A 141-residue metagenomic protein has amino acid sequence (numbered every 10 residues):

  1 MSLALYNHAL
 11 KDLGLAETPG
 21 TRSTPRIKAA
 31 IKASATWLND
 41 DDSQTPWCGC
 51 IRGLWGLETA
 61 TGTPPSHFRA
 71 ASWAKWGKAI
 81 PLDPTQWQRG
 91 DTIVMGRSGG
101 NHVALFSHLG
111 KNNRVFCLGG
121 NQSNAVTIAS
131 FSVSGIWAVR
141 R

Functional and structural regions predicted by a protein language model:
M1-T61: N-terminal capping segments
L3, T61-T127: ...with weaker cross-activation on analogous glycine-rich loops/strands in unrelated enzymes
Y6, V115, I136-W137: A broad, low-specificity signal marking well-ordered, structured residues that form hydrophobic/aromatic
T18, T24, P81, S123-N124 (+1 more regions): Intrinsically disordered, low-complexity, compositionally biased regions/tails
A33, S43, I51, R69-S72 (+2 more regions): Acidic, low-complexity intrinsically disordered regions
L38, C48, G56, A74-G77 (+2 more regions): Short linear interaction motif-like sites in intrinsically disordered regions of transcription factors
V133-R141: Low-complexity, Gly/Ser/Thr/Pro-rich intrinsically disordered linker/tail segments
